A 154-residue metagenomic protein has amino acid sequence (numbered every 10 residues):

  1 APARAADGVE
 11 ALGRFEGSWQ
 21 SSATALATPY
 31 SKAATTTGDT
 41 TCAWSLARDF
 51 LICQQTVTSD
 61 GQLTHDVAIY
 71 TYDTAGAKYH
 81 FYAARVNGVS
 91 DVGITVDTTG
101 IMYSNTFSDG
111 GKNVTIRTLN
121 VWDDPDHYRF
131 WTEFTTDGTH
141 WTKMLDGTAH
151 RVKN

Functional and structural regions predicted by a protein language model:
A1-N154: Hydrophobic small-molecule pocket/channel-lining residues, especially in calycin-type beta-barrels
